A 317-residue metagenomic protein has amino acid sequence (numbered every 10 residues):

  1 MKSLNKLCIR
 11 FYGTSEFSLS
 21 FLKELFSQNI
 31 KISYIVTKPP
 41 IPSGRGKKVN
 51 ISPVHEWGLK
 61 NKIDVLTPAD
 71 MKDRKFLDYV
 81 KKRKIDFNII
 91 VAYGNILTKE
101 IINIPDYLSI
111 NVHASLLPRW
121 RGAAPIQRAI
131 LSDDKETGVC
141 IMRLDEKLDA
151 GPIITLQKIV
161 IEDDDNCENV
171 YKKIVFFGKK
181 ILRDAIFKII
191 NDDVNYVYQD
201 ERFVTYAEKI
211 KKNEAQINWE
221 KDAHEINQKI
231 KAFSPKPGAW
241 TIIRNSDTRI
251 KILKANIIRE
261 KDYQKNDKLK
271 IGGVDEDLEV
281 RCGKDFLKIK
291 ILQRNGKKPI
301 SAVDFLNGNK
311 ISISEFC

Functional and structural regions predicted by a protein language model:
M1-G46: N-terminal Rossmann-like dinucleotide-binding module
L7-C8, S27-Q28, F87-Y206, K211-N213 (+1 more regions): Donor/substrate-binding cores of folate-linked one-carbon enzymes
K31, K62-D64, L108: Conserved beta-strand segments of alpha/beta enzyme cores
I41-L59: N-terminal beta-loop-helix "entrance" segment that forms/cooperates in small-molecule cofactor or anionic ligand
D64-F76: Glycine-rich, highly charged phosphate/nucleotide-binding loops
R74-K84: Short amphipathic alpha-helix with an adjacent loop that forms part of the alpha/beta core around
E201-C317: Internal anion-binding site segments
